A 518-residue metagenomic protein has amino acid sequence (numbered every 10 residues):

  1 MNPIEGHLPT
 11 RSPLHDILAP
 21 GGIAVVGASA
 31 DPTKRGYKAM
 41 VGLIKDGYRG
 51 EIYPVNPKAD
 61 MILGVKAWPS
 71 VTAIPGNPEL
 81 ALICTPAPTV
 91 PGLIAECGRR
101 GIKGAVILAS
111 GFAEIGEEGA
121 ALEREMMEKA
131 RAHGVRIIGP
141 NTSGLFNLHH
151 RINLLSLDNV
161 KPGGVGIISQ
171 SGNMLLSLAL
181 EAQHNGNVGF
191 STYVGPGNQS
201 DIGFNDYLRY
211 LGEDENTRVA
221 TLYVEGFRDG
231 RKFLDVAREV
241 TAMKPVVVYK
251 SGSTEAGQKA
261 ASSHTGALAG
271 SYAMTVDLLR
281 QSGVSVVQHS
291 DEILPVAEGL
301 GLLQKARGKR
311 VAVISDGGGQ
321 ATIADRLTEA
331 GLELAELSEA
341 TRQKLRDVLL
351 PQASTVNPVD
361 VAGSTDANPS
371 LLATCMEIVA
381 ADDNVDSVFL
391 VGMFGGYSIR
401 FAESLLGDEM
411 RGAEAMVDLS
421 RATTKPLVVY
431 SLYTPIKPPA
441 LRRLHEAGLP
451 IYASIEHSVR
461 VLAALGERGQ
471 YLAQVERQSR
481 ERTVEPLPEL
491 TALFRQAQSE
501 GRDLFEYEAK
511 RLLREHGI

Functional and structural regions predicted by a protein language model:
M1-I518: Catalytic-core regions of core metabolic enzymes, especially those transforming organic acids/acyl-group intermediates
